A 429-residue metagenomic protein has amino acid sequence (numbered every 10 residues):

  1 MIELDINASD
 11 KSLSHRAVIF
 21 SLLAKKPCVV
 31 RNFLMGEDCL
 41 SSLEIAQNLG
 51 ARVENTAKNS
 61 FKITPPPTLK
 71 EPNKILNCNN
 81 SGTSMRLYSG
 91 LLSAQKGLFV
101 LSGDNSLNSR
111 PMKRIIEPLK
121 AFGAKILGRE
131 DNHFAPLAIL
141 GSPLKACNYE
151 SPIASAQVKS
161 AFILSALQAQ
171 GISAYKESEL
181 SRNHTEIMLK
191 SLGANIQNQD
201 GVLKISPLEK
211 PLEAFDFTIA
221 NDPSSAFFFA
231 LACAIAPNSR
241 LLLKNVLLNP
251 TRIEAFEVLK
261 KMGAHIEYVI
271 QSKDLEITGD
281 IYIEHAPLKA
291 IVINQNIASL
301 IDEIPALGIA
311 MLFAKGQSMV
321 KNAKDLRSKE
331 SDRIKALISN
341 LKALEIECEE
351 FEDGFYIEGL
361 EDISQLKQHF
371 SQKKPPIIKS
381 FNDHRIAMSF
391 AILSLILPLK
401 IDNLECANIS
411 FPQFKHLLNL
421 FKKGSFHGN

Functional and structural regions predicted by a protein language model:
M1-N429: Structural preference for solvent-exposed beta-strand-turn elements and adjacent flexible terminal/loop segments within
